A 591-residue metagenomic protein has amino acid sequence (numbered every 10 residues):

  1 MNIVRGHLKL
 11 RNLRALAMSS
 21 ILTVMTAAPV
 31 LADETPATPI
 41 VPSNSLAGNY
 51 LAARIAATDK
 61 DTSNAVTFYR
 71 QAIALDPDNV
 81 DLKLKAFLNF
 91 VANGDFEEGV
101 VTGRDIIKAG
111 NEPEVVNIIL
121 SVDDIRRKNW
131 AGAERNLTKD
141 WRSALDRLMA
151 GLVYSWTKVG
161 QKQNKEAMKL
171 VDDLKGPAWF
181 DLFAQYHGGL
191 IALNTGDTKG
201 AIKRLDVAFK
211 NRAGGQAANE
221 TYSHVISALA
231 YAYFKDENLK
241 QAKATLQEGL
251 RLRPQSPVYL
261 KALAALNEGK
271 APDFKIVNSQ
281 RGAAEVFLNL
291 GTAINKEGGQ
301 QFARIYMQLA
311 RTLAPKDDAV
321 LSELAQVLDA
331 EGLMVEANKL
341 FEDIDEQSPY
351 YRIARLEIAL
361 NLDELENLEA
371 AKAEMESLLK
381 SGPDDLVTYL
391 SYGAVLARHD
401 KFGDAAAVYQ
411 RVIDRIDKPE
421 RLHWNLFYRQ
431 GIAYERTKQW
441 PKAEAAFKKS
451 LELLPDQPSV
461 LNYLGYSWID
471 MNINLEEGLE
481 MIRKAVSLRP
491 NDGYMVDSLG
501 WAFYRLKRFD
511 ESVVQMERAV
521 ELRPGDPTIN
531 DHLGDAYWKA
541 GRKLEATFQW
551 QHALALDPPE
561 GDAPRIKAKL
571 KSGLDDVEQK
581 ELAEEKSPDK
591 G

Functional and structural regions predicted by a protein language model:
P29-L88, A92-V101, N111-V115, I119 (+5 more regions): N-terminal leader/linker segments that initiate helical-solenoid repeat arrays
A37-I40, R70-D76, R104-E112, T138-D146 (+12 more regions): Solenoid-like repeat scaffolds
V41-N49, D61, D76-K83, E98 (+15 more regions): Generic helix N-cap/helix-start motif at coil->alpha-helix transitions
R54, L88, V122, W156 (+11 more regions): Residue-level recognition of tetratricopeptide repeat
A57, V91, I125, V159 (+10 more regions): Position-specific recognition of the canonical hydrophobic site in helix A of tetratricopeptide repeat
K60, G94, K128, K162 (+10 more regions): Residue-level detector of the short coil/turn that links helix A to helix B within each tetratricopeptide repeat
K108, W141-L145, K210, L239-P257 (+3 more regions): TPR/TPR-like (Sel1-like) alpha-helical repeat modules
